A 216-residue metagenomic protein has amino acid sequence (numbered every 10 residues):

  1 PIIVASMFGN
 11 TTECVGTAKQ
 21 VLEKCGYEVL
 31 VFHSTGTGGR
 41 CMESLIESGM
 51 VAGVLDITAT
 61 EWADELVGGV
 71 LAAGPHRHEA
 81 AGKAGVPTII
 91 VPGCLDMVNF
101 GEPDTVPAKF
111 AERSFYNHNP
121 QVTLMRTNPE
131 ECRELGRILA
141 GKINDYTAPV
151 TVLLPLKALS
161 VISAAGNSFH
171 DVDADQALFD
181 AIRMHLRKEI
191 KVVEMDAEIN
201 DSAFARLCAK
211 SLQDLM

Functional and structural regions predicted by a protein language model:
P1-V91, F100-E102, R113, L124-M216: Metallocofactor- and cofactor-centric catalytic cores in central/energy metabolism, strongly enriched
D96-M97: Long amphipathic alpha-helical segments with strong coiled-coil/leucine-zipper propensity
V106-T123: A solvent-exposed, charged loop/short amphipathic helix patch at secondary-structure junctions
